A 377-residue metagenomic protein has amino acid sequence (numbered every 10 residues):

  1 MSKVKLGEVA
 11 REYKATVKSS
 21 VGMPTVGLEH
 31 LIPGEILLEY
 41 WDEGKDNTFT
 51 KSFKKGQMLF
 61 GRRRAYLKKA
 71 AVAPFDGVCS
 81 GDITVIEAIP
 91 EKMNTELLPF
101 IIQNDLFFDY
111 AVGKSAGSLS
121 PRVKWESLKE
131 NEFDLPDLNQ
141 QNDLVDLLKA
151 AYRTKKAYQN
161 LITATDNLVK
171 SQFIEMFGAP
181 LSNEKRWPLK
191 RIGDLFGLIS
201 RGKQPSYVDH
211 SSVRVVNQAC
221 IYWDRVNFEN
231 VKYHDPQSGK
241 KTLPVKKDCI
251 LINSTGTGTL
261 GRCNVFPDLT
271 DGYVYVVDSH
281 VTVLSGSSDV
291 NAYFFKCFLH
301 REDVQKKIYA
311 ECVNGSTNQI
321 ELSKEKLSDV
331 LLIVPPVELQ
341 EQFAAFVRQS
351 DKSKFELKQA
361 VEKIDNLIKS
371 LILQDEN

Functional and structural regions predicted by a protein language model:
M1-V17, E130-D146, L161-G202, D329 (+2 more regions): Non-catalytic DNA-recognition/assembly elements of restriction-modification systems
G7-K55, K190-P205, A219-I250: Sequence-specific dsDNA recognition surfaces
S19-T25, G113-K114, K185-P188, P205-S212 (+1 more regions): Short coil/turn segments at secondary-structure boundaries
N47-T48, A73, S118, H234 (+3 more regions): A structural connector/turn signal
K51, M58-Q103, N217, T242-H300 (+1 more regions): A short beta-sheet element
R63, G77-T84, A116-N139, Y273-T282 (+1 more regions): A short glycine-rich beta-alpha junction/loop motif
T154-A157, T165: Contiguous mid-protein beta-loop-alpha structural module that forms a pocket-lining wall or clamp of enzyme active
